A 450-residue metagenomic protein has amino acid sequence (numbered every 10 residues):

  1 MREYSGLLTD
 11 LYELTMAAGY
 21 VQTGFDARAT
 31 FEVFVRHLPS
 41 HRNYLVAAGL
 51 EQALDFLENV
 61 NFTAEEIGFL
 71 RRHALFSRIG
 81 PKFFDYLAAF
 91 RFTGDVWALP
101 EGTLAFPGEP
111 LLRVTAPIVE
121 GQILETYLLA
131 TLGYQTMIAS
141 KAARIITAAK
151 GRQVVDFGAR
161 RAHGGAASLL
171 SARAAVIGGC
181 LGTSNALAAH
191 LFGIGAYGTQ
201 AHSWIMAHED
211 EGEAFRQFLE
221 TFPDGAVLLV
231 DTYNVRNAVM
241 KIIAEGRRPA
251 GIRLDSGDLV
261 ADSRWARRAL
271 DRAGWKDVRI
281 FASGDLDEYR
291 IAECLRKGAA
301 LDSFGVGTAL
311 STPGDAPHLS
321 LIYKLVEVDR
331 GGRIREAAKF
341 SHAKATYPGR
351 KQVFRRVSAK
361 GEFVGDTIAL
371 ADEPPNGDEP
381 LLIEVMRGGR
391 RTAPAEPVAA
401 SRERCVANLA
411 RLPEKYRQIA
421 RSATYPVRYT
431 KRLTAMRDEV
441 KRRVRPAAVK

Functional and structural regions predicted by a protein language model:
M1-F222, R236, R248, Y323-K450: Ordered alpha/beta subdomains of enzyme catalytic regions
S203-K360: Glycine-rich phosphate/ribose-binding loops and adjacent secondary-structure elements that form binding surfaces
